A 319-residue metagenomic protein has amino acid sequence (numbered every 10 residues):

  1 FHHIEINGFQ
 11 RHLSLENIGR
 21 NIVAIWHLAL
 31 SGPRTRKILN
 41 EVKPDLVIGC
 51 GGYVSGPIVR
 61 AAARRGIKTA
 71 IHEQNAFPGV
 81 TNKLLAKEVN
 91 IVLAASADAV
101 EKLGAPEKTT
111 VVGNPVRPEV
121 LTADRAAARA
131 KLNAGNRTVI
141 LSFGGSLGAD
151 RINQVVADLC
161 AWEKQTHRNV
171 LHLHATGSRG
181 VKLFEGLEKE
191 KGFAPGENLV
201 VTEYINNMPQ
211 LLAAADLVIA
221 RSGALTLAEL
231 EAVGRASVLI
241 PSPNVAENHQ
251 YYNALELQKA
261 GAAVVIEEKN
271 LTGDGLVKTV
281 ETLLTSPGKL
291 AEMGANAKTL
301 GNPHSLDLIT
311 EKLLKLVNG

Functional and structural regions predicted by a protein language model:
F1, A63-A126: Active-site-proximal region of nucleotide-activated glycan assembly enzymes, centered on histidine/acidic-rich loops
F1-G32, V112, S178-G180, K269: Conserved nucleotide-sugar phosphate-binding/catalytic loop shared by glycosyltransferases and other
H12-L13, R125-V218, Y251-L255, K259 (+1 more regions): Donor-nucleotide binding loops and adjacent catalytic segments primarily of GT-B fold Leloir glycosyltransferases
R34-V47, V54-A70, K83, K87-E88: Glycosyltransferases and closely related glycan-assembly transferases that use nucleotide-activated donors
D45, I205, P209, A213-A228 (+2 more regions): Acidic donor-binding loop of glycosyltransferase active sites
R65, A213-A215, E231-P241, A260: Conserved donor-binding/catalytic loop of nucleotide-activated donor transferases
K289-P303: A short, well-ordered alpha-helix in the C-terminal region of glycosyltransferases
P303-G319: C-terminal alpha-helical cap of glycosyltransferases
